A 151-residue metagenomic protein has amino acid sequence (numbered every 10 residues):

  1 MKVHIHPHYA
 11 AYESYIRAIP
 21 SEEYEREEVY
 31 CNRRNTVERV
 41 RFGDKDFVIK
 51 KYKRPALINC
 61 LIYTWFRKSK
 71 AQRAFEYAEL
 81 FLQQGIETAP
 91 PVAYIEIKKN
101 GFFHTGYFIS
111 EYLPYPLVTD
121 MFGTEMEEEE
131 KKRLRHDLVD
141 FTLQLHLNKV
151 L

Functional and structural regions predicted by a protein language model:
M1-E27: Juxta-kinase regulatory segment immediately upstream of eukaryotic protein kinase catalytic domains
H4-H8, Y15, H104, H136 (+1 more regions): Histidine (H) residue identity feature
R17-T119, L143-L147: Conserved ATP-binding subdomain of kinase catalytic cores across diverse folds
T64-A71, E127-R135: Flexible, glycine- and charge-enriched loops at secondary-structure boundaries
V118-E127: AlphaC helix of the protein kinase catalytic domain
E129-L151: Conserved kinase catalytic-core segment
